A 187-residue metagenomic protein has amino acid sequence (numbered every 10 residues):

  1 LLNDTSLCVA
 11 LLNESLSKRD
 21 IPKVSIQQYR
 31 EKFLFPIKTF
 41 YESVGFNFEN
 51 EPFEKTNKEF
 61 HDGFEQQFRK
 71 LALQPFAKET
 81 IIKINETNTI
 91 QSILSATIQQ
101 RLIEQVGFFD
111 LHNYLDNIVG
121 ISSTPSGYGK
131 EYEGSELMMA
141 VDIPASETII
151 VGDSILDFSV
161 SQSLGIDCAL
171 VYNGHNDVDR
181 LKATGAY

Functional and structural regions predicted by a protein language model:
L2-E79: N-terminal helical cap/lid subdomain that shapes the substrate entry/recognition surface in HAD-like hydrolases
P22, N47, H112-D116, P144: Conserved H-loop
Q28, H112-G127: A short, structured active-site edge motif that brings together acidic residues
E65-I93, Q99-I103, E131: Short, acidic loop-to-helix structural element flanking the phosphoryl-transfer center in phosphate-processing enzymes
K78-E86, M138, F158-S163: Surface-exposed amphipathic alpha-helices with a cationic face
I93, G120, I150-G152: A structural signal for the hydrophobic beta-strands that form the central parallel beta-sheet of Rossmann-like
G129-S159: Conserved Lys-Pro-Asp/Glu-containing loop-to-beta segment of HAD-superfamily phosphomonoesterases, centered on
I149-Y187: Acidic, Mg2+-coordinating phosphoryl-transfer loop and its flanking beta/alpha structural elements, shared across
